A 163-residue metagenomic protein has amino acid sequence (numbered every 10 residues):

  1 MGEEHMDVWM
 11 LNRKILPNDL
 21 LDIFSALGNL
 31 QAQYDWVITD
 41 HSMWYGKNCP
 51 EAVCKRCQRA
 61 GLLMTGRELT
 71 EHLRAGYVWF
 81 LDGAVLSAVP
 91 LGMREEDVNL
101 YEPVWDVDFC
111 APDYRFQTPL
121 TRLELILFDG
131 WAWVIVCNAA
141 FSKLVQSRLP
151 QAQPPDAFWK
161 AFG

Functional and structural regions predicted by a protein language model:
E4, D113-G163: Acidic, proline/glycine-rich low-complexity IDRs
V8-L11: Asparagine-biased alpha-helical interface segments
K14-L16, H41, L91, F128-G130 (+1 more regions): Generic structural motif
K14-T70: N-terminal interaction modules that seed assembly of large macromolecular complexes
A32-M43, L81-L86, Q117-P119, F158-F162: Short glycine-rich, low-complexity/disordered patches
D35, G61, G76, L149-P150: Short, flexible coil/linker elements and helix-boundary hinge sites characteristic of intrinsically disordered
C49-L125: Surface-exposed, low-hydrophobicity interaction/linker segments
